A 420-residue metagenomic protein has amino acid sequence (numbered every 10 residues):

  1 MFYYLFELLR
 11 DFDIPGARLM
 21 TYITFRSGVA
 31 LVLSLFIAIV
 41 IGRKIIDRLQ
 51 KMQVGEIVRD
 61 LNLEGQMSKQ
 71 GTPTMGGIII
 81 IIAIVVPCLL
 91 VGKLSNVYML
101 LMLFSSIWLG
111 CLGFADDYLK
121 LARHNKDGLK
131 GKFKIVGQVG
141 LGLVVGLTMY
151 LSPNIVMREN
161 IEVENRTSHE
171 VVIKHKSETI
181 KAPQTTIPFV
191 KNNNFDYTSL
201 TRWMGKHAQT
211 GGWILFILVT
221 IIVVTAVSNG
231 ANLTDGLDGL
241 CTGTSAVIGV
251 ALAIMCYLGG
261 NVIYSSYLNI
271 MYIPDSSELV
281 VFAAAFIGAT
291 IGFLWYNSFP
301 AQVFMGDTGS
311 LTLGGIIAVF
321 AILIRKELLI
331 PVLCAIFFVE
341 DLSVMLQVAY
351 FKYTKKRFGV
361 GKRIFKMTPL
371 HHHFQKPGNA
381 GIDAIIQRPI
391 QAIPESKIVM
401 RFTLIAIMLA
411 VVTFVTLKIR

Functional and structural regions predicted by a protein language model:
F2-K44, I82-C111, Q138-T185, L215-R420: Alpha-helical transmembrane segments
R43-L61: Membrane-interface helix-loop junction between the first two transmembrane segments
L49, Y118-D127, Q302: Membrane-interfacial helix termini and the short, flexible loops that connect transmembrane helices in multi-pass
V58-T72, K126-G137: Juxtamembrane helix-capping/reentrant segments at transmembrane boundaries
L61-K69, H124, T201-Q209, S266-P274 (+1 more regions): Short juxtamembrane and helix-loop transition motifs at transmembrane-helix boundaries in membrane proteins
G113-D116: N-terminal amphipathic, basic-rich helices that act as targeting or association modules
V190-I222, S228, F402: Individual transmembrane alpha-helix segments
